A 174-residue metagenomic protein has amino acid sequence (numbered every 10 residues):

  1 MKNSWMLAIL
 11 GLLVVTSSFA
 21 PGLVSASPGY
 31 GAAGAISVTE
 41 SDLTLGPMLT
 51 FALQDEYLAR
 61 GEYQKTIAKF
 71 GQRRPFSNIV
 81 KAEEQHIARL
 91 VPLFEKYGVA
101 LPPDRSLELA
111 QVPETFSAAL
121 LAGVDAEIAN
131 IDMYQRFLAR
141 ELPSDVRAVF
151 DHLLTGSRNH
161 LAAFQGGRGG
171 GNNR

Functional and structural regions predicted by a protein language model:
M1-I9: Bacterial N-terminal signal peptides that target proteins for export
I9-S18: Bacterial N-terminal signal peptides
V15-T16, S25, A162: N-terminal non-cleavable signal-anchor helices
P21-S27: Boundary of Sec targeting at the N-terminus
P28-R174: All-alpha RGS (Regulator of G-protein Signaling) helical domain and cognate RGS-like helical scaffolds
